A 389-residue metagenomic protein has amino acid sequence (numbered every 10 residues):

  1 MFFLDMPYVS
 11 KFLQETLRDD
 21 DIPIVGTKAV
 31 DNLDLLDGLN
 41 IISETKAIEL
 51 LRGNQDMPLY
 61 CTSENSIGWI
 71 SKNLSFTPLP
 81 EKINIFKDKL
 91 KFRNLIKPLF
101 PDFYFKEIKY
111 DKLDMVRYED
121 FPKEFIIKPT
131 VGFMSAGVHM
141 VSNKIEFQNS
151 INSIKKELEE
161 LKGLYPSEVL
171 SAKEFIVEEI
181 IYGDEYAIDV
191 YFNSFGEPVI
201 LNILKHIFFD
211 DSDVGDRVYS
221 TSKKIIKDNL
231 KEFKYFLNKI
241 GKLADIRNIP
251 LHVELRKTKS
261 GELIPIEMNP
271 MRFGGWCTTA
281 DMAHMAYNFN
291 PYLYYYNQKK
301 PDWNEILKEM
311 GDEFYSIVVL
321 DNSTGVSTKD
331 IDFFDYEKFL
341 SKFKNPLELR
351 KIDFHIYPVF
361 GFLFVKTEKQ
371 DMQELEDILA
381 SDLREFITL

Functional and structural regions predicted by a protein language model:
F2-R18: N-terminal basic/disordered segments at the start of proteins
V30-D120, F133, T367-D382: Conserved N-proximal alpha/beta basic substrate-recognition cap immediately N-terminal to, or forming the N-lobe
I96, D120-V141, E160-G183, I266: ATP-grasp fold ATP-binding core
D102-Y104, K144-Y182, V214, V218 (+2 more regions): Conserved ATP-binding module of the ATP-grasp superfamily
F125-K155, E185-D189, F209-I225: Glycine-rich phosphate-binding loop of ATP-grasp-fold ATP-dependent ligases
V131-G132, I180-D184, D245-I249, H355: A short catalytic or substrate-binding loop motif that flags glycine-/basic-rich loops and adjacent residues that bind
K156-F208, D228, Y235, R256-I264: Phosphate-binding site of ATP-dependent enzymes
E232-L389: ATP-dependent carboxylate activation and anion-phosphoryl transfer catalytic cores that bind Mg-ATP to form
